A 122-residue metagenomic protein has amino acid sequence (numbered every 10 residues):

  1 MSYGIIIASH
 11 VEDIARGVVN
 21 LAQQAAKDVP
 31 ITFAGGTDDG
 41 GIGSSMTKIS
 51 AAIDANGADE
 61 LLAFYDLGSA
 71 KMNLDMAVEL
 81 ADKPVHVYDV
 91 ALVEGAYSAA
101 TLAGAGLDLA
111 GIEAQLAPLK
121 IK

Functional and structural regions predicted by a protein language model:
M1-K122: N-terminal loops that bind phosphate or other acidic moieties and the adjacent beta-alpha structural core
